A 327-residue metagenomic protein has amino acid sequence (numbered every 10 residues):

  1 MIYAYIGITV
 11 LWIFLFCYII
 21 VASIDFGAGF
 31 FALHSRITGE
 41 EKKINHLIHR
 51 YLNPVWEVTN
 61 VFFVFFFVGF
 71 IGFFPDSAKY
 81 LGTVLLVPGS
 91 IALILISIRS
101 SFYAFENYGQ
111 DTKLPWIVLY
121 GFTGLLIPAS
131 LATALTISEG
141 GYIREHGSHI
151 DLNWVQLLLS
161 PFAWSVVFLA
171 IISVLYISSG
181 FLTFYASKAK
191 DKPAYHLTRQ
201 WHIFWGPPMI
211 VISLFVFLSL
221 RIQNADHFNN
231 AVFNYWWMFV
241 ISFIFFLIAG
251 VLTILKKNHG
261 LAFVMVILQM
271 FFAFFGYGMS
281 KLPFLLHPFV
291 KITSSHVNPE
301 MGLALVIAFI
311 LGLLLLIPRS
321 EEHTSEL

Functional and structural regions predicted by a protein language model:
M1-L11, I71-L85, I137-A163: Helix-coil boundary and interhelical linker segments in multi-pass alpha-helical membrane proteins
M1-V58, V64-F66: N-terminal signal-anchor module of multipass membrane proteins
G7-I19, G82-I94, Y120-L126, L157-S173 (+1 more regions): Alpha-helical transmembrane segments
V55-L126, A225-N234: Membrane-interface helix-loop-helix modules in multi-pass inner-membrane proteins
F105-L255, G276: Long, contiguous internal "core" modules enriched in hydrophobic/ aromatic residues
F263-F272: Central hydrophobic cores of alpha-helical transmembrane segments in multi-pass integral membrane proteins
L286-L305: Short, membrane-exposed interhelical loops at transmembrane-helix boundaries
E322-L327: Conserved small/polar residues in nucleotide/adenosyl-binding loops
